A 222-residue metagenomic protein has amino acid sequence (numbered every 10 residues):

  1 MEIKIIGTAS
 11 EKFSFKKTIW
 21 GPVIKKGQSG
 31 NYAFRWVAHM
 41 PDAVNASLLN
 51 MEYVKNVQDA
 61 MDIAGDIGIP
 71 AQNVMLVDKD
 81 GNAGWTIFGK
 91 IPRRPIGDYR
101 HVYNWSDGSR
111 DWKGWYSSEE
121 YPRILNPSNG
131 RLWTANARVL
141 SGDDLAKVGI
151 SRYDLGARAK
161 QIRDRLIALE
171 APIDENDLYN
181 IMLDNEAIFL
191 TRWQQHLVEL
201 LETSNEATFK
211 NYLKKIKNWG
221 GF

Functional and structural regions predicted by a protein language model:
M1-W219: Mature extracytoplasmic enzyme cores
